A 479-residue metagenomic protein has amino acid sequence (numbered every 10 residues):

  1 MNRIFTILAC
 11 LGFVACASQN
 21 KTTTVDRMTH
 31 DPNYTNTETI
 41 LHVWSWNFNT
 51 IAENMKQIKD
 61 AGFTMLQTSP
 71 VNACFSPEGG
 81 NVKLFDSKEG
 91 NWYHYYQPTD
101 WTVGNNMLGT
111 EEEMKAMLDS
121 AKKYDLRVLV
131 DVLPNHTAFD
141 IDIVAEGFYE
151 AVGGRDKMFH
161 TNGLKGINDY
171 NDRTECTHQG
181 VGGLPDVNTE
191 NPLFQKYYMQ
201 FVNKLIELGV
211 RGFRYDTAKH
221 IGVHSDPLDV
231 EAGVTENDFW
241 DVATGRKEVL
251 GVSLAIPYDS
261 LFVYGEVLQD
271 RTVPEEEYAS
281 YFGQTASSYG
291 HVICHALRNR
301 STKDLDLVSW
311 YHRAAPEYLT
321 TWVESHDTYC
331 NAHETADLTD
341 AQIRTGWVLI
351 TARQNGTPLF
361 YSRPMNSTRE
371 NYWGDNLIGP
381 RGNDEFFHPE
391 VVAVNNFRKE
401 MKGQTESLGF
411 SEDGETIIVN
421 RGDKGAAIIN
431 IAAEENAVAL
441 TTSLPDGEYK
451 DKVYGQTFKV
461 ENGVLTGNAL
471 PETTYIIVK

Functional and structural regions predicted by a protein language model:
N2-I7: Sec-dependent signal peptide recognition, specifically the positively charged N-region followed immediately by
C10-L11: Short, linear, compositionally biased motifs with a strong N-terminal bias
V14-A15: C-terminal motif of bacterial Sec signal peptides marking the signal peptidase cleavage site
N20-W44, T50-D60, A151-Y170: N-terminal carbohydrate-binding accessory modules
T23-T37, E53-K59, P70, F75-Y96 (+4 more regions): Active-site-proximal helices and loops of the catalytic beta/alpha 8
Y34-E38, C74-A116, E150-N188, V230: Aromatic- and acidic-residue-enriched carbohydrate-binding clefts of CAZyme catalytic domains
S45-A52, L108, E112, N188-P192 (+4 more regions): Soluble non-cytosolic domains of exported or imported proteins
F48-I51, Q57-A61, M65-L66, E113-L126 (+4 more regions): An active-site-proximal structural segment forming one wall of the substrate-binding cleft that immediately precedes
